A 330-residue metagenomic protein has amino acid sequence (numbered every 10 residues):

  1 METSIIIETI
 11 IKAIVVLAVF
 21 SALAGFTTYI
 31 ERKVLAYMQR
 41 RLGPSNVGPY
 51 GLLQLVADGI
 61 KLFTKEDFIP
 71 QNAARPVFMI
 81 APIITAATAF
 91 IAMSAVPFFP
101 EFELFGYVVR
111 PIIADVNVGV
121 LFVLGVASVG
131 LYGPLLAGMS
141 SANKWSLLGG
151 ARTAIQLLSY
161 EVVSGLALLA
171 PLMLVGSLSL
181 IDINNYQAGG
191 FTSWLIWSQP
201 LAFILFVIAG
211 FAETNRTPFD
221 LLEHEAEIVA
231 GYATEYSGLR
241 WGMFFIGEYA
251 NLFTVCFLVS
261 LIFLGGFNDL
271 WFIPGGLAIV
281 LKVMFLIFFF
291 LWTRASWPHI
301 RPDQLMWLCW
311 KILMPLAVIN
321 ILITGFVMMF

Functional and structural regions predicted by a protein language model:
M1-F330: Selective transmembrane helix interface/packing segments
